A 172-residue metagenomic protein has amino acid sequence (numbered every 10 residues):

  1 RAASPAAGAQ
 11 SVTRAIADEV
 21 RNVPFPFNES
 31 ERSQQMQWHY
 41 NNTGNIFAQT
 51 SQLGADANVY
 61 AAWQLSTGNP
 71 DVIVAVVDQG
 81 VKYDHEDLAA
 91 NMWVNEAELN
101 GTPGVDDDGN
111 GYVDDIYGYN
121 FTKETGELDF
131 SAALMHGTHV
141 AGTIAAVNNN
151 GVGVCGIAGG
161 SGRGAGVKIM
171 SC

Functional and structural regions predicted by a protein language model:
A2-I73, V81-D87, N91-M92, N120-E124: Protease zymogen maturation seam
E31, Y60-C172: Subtilisin-like serine protease catalytic core
